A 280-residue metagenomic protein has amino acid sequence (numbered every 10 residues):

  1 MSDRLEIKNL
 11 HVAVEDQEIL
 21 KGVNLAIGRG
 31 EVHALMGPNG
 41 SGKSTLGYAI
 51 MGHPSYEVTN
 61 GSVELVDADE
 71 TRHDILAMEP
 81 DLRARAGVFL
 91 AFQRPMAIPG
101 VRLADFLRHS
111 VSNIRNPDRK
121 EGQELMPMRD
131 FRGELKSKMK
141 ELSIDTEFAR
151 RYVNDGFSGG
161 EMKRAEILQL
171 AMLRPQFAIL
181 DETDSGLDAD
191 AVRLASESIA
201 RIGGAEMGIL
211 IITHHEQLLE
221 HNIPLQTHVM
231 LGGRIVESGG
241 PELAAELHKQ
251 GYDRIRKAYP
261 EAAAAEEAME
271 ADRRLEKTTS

Functional and structural regions predicted by a protein language model:
L5-I7, L20-G22: Conserved structural motif at the start of ABC-family nucleotide-binding domains
M36-P38: The feature captures the beta-strand-to-loop junction immediately N-terminal to the Walker
S62-L82, N154: ABC ATPase NBD Q-loop/coupling interface
A86, R94-P175: ABC-family P-loop ATPase nucleotide-binding domains
E182-T183, D190: Walker B catalytic motif
V192-A205: Helical segment within the ABC ATPase nucleotide-binding domain
M230, R234-K257: Conserved beta-strand-loop-alpha-helix hinge in the C-terminal portion of ABC ATPase nucleotide-binding domains
